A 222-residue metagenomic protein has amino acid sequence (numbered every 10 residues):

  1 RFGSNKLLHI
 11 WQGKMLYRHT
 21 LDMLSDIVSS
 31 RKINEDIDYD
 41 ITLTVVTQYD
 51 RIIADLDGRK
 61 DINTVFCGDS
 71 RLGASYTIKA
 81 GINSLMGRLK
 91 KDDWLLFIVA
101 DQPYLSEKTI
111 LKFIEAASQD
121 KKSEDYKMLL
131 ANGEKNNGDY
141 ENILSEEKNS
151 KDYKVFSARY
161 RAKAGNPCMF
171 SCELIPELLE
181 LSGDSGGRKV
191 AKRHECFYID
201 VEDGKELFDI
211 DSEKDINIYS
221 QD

Functional and structural regions predicted by a protein language model:
R1-T47: N-terminal glycine-rich phosphate-binding loop and ensuing alpha1 helix
I10, Y104, C168-M169, Y198 (+1 more regions): Short aromatic/basic micro-patch
S29-Y39, S123-L129, E134-L144: Intrinsically disordered, low-complexity Ser/Thr- and acidic-rich flexible linkers and loops, especially at boundaries
I41-V45, L95, V155-F156, C196: Hydrophobic/aromatic residues located in beta-strands of well-ordered beta-sheets within soluble catalytic
D50-D55: Short, charged/polar "capping" segments at the starts of alpha-helices and the immediately preceding loops
K60-L72: Conserved donor nucleotide-binding strand/loop of the catalytic core
R71-A131, E147-C172, P176: Conserved beta-loop-beta/alpha segment of the NTase-like Rossmann-fold superfamily that binds/positions NTPs
P176-D222: Conserved alpha/beta core of the MobA/IspD/sugar-nucleotide pyrophosphorylase nucleotidyltransferase superfamily
